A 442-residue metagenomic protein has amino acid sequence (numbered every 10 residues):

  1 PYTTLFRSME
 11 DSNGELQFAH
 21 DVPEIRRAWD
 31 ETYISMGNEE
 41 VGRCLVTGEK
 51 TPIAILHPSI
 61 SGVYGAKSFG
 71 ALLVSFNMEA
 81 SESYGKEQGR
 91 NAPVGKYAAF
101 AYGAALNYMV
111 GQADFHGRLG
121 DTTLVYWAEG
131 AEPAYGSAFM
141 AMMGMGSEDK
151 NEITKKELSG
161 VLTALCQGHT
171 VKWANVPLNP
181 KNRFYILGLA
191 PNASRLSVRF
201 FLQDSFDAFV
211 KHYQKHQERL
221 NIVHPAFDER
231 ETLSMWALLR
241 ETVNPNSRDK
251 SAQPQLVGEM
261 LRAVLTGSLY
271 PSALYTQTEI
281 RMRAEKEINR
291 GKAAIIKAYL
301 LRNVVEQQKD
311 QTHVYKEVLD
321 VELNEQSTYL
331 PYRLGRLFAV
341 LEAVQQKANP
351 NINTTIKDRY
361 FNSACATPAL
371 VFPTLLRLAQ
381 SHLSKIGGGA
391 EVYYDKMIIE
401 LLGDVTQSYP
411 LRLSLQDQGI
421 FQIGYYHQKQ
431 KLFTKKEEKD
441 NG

Functional and structural regions predicted by a protein language model:
P1-T32, T51-G442: Extended alpha-helical scaffolding segments
M36-G42: Short metal-coordination and nucleic-acid-contact micro-motifs, chiefly zinc-binding Cys/His arrays
V41, K50-T51: Protease-labile, long low-complexity intrinsically disordered regions enriched in Pro/Ser/Thr
T47: Short Cys/His-rich metal-coordination motifs, predominantly Zn2+-binding knuckles/fingers
